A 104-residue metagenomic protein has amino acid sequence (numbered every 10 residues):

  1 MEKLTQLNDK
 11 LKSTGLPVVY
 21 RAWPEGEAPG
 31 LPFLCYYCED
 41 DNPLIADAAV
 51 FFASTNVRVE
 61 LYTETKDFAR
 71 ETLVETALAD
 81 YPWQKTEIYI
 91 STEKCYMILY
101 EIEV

Functional and structural regions predicted by a protein language model:
M1-P43, A49: Small/polar-rich, solvent-exposed N-terminal microdomains that initiate assembly or binding
D41-N42, E64-K66: Short Gly/Pro-enriched loop/turn and capping motifs at secondary-structure junctions
A46-D47, A69: Residues at secondary-structure transition points
D47-V50, S91: Short, solvent-exposed beta-strand/turn "edge" segments of beta-rich domains on protein surfaces
A49-S54, E75-A77: Short intrinsically disordered coil segments
A53-E64, C95-V104: Oligomerization/assembly interface segments of phage tail-like spikes and tubes
T72-V104: Acidic-leaning, charged glycine-interspersed low-complexity segments
